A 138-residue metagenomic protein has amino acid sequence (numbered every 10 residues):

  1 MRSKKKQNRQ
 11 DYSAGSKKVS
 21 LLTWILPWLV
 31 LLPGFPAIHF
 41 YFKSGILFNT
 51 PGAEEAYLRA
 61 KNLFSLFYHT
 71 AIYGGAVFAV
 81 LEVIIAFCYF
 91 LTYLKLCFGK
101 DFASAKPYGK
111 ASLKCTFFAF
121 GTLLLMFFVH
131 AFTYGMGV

Functional and structural regions predicted by a protein language model:
R2-Y73: Membrane-associated alpha-helix detector
Q7, T70, A79, S104-A105: Intrinsic low-complexity/disordered segments
L22-Y41, V80-Y89, F117-M126: Canonical alpha-helical transmembrane segments of integral membrane proteins
L58-C97: Short alpha-helical packing/oligomerization segments
Y89-F118: Cytoplasmic juxtamembrane regions at transmembrane-helix boundaries
L125-V138: Juxtamembrane boundary at the C-terminal end of a transmembrane helix
